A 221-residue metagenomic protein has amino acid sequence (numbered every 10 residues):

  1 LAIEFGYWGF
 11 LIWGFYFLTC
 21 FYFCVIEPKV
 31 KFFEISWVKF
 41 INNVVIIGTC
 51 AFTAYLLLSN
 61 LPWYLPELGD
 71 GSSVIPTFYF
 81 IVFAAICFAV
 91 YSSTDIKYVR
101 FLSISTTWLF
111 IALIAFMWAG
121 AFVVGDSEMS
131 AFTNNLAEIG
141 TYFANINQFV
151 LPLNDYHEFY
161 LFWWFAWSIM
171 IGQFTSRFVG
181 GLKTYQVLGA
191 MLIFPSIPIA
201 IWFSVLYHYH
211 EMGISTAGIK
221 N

Functional and structural regions predicted by a protein language model:
L1-W37, L188-L192, P198-E211: Membrane-interface helix-loop-helix modules in multi-pass membrane proteins
N42-C50, A54-L182, G189, F194-N221: Membrane-embedded translocation segments of transport machinery
